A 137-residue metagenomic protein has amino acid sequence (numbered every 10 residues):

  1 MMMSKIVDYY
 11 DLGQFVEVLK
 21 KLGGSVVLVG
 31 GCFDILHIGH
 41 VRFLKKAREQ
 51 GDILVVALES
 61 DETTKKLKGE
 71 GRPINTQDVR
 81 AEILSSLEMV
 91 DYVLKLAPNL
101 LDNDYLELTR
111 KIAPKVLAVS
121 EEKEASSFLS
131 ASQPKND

Functional and structural regions predicted by a protein language model:
M1-D137: Nucleotidyltransferase catalytic core that binds NTPs
